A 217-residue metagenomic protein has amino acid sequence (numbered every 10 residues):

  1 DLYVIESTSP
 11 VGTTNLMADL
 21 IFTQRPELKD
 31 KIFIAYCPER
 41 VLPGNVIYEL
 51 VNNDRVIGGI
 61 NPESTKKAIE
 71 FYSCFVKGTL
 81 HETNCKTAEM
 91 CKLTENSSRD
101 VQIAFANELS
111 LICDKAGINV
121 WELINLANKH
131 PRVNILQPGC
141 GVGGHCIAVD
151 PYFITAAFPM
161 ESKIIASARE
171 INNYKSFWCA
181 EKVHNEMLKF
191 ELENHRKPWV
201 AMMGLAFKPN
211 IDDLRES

Functional and structural regions predicted by a protein language model:
D1-S217: Structural/interface elements that position substrates and couple domains in central-metabolism enzymes
